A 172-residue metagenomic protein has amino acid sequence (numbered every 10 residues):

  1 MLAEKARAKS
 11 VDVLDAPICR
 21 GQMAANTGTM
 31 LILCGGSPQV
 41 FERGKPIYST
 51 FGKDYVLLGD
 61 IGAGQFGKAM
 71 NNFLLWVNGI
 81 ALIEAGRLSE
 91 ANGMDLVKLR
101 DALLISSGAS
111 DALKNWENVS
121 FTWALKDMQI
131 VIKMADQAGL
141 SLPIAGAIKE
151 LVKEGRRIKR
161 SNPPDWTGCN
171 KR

Functional and structural regions predicted by a protein language model:
M1-N72: Rossmann-fold dinucleotide-binding core
G62-R172: Helical "substrate-binding/catalytic lid" subdomain of Rossmann-like NAD(P)-dependent dehydrogenases/reductases
